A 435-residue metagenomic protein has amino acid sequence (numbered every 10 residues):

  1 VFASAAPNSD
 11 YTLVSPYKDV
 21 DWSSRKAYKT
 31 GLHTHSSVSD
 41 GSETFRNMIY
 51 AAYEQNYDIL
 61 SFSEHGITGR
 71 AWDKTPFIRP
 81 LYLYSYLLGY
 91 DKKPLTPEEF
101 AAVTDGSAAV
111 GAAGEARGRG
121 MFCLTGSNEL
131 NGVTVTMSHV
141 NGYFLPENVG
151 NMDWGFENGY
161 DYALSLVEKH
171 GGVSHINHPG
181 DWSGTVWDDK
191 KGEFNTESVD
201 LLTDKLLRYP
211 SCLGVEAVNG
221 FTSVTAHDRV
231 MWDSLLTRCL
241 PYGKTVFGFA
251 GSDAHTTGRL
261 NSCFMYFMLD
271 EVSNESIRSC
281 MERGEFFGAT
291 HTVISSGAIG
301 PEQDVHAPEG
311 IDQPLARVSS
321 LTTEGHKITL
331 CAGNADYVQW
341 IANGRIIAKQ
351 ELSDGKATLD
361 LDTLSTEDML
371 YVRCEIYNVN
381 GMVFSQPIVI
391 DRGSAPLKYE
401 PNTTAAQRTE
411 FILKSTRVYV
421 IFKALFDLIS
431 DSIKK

Functional and structural regions predicted by a protein language model:
F2-S24, H35, M48, C239-F247 (+1 more regions): C-terminal functional module detector
N8-Y11, S15-K191, P210, G220-M231 (+2 more regions): A metal-dependent hydrolase metal-coordination microenvironment
T44-F45, T68, R79-Y82, P146 (+9 more regions): General structural signal for secondary-structure boundaries
I78, E193-F194, H306-P308: Alpha-helix boundary/capping detector
K93-P97, F156-N158, L207-Y209, V215-E216 (+3 more regions): Short, surface-exposed, charge-dense and proline/glycine-enriched linear segments
C123-L124, E216, M268-D270: Catalytic-core segments of hydrolase enzymes
D153-S262, G333-A348, S365-D368, V372: Domain-core and long-helix interface of multi-subunit machines
